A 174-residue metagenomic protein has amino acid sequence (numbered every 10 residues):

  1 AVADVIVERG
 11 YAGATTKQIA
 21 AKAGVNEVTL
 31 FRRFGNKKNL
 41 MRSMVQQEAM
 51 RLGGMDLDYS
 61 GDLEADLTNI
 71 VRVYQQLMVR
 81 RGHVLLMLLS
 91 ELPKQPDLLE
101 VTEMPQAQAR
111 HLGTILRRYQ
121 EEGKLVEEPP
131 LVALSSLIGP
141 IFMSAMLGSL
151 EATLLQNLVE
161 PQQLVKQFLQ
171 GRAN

Functional and structural regions predicted by a protein language model:
A1-A3, I19, M44-E48, L112: Generic hydrophobic, amphipathic alpha-helix propensity
A1-I6, Y74, F168: Short hydrophobic clusters on alpha-helical segments that form packing/core surfaces in small helical domains
V5-N39, S43: Helix-turn-helix
R42-I70, V79, R117: Amphipathic alpha-helical linker/stalk segments
V45, M78-L99: Amphipathic alpha-helical segments used for helix-helix packing
V79-R80, P96-E122, L131-S135, V159: Amphipathic alpha-helical packing segments from all-alpha helical-bundle domains
V126-G148, L158-F168: Hydrophobic alpha-helical segments that form the core of small-molecule binding pockets and/or dimer interfaces
